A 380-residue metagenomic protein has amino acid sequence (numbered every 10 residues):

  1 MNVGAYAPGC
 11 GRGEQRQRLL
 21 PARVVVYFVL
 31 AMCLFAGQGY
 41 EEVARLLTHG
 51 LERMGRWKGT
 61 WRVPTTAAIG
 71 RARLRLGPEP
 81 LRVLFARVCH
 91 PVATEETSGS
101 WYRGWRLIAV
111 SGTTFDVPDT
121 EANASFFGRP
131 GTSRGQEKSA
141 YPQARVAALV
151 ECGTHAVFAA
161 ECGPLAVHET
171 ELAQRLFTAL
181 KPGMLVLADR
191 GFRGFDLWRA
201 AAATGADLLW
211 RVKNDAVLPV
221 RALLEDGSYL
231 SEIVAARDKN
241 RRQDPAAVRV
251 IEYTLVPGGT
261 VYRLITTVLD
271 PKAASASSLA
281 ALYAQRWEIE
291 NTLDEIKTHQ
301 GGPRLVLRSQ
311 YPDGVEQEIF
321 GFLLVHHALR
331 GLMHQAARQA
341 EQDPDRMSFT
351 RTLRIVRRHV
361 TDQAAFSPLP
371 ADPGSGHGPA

Functional and structural regions predicted by a protein language model:
M1-E42, L46, R73-L76, V83-R87 (+3 more regions): Single, function-defining residue in the core of a domain
T48-G59, L172-A173: Glycine-rich loop/turn
R56-L76: Major-groove recognition helix of helix-turn-helix-like DNA-binding domains
P91: Phosphate-interacting basic helix/loop segments used at nucleotide- and nucleic-acid interfaces
G99: Noncatalytic carbohydrate-binding groove/subsite architecture in carbohydrate-active enzymes
